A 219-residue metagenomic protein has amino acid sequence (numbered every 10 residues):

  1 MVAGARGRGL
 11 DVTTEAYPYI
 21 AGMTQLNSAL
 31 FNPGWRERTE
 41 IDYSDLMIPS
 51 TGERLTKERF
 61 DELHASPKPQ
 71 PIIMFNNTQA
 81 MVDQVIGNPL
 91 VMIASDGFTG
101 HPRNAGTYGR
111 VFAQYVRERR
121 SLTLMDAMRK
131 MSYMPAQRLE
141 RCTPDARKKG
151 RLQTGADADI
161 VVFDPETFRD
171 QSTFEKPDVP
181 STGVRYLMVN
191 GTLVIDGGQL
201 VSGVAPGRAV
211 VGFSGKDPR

Functional and structural regions predicted by a protein language model:
M1-L124: Active-site neighborhoods of metal-dependent hydrolases
G9-D11, P69-Q70, N88-M92, R147-K149 (+2 more regions): Active-site lining segments that contact anionic ligands and/or coordinate catalytic metals
E15, D96, A127, P135 (+3 more regions): Divalent metal-coordination and catalytic microenvironments
I20-Q25, T99-R103, P135-R138, R169-Q171 (+2 more regions): Flexible loop/turn segments at secondary-structure boundaries
I73-N76, V82, L122-D126, Q137-D178: Acidic, glycine-enriched loop/beta-strand segments at the rims of small-molecule binding/catalytic pockets
N76, D83-I86, L90, D96 (+1 more regions): C-terminal cap of metal-dependent C-N hydrolases
T107-G109, P206, R219: Cofactor-binding beta-sheet edge motifs in enzyme active sites
V210-R219: Short, solvent-exposed cationic patches
